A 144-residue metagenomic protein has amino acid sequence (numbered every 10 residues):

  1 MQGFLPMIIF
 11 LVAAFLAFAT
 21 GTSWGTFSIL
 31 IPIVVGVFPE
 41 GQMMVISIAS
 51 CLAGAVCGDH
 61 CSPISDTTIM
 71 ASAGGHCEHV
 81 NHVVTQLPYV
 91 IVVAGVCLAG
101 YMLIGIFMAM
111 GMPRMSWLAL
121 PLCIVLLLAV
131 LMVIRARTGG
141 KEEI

Functional and structural regions predicted by a protein language model:
G3-F15, G41-H60, I91: Alpha-helical transmembrane segments of multi-pass membrane proteins
F18-V56, G74: Membrane-interfacial helix-loop connectors
I31, C57-T68: Membrane-embedded alpha-helices of multi-pass transport/permease systems
Q42-V45, G74-I91: Membrane-interface alpha-helices at helix entry/exit sites of multi-pass transporters
A53-S62, V84-G100: Membrane-embedded alpha-helical segments of transport systems, primarily multispan ion/solute transporters
M102-L120: Extracellular/periplasmic helix-loop-helix junctions in multi-pass membrane proteins
S116-V130: Small-residue-rich transmembrane alpha-helices that serve as helix-helix interface/gating elements in multipass
L131-I144: Membrane-interface capping segments at transmembrane-helix boundaries
